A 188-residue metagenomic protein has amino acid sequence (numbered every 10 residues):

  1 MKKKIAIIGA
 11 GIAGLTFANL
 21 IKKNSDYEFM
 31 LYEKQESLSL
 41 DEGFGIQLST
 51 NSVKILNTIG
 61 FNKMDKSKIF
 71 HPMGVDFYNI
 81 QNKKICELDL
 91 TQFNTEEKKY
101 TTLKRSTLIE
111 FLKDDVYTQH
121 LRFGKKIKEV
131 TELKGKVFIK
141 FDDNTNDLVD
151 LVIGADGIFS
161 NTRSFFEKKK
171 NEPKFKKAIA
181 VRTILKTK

Functional and structural regions predicted by a protein language model:
M1-A13: Beta1/beta-strand and adjacent pyrophosphate-binding region of the FAD-binding site in flavoprotein oxidoreductases
K3-I5, K22, S49-K186: Conserved N-terminal helical subregion
G9, E33, L185: Short beta-strand/turn micro-motifs composed of small residues that flank or help shape donor/cofactor-binding pockets
A10, G45, T101: Charged, low-complexity surface patches
A13, S37, F159: Conserved Rossmann-like nucleotide-cofactor binding loop
L20-E42: Glycine-rich FAD pyrophosphate-binding loop
S37-I55: Conserved N-terminal glycine-rich FAD pyrophosphate-binding loop of Rossmann-like flavoproteins
